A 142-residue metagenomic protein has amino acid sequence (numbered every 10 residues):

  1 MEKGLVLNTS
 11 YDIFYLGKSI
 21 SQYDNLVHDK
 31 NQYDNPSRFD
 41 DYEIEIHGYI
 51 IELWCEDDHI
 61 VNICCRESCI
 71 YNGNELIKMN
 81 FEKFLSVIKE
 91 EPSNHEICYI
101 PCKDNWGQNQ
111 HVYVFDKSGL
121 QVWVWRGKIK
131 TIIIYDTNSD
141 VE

Functional and structural regions predicted by a protein language model:
M1-E142: Short helix/turn-capping signatures at newly exposed starts of structured segments
